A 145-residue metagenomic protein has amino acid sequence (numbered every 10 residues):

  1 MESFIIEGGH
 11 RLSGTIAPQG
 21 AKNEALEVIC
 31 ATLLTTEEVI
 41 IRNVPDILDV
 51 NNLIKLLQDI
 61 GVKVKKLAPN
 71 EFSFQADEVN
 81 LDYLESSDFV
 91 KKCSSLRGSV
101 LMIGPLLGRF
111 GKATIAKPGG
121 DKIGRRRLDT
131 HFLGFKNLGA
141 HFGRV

Functional and structural regions predicted by a protein language model:
M1-V145: Structural preference for solvent-exposed beta-strand-turn elements and adjacent flexible terminal/loop segments within
